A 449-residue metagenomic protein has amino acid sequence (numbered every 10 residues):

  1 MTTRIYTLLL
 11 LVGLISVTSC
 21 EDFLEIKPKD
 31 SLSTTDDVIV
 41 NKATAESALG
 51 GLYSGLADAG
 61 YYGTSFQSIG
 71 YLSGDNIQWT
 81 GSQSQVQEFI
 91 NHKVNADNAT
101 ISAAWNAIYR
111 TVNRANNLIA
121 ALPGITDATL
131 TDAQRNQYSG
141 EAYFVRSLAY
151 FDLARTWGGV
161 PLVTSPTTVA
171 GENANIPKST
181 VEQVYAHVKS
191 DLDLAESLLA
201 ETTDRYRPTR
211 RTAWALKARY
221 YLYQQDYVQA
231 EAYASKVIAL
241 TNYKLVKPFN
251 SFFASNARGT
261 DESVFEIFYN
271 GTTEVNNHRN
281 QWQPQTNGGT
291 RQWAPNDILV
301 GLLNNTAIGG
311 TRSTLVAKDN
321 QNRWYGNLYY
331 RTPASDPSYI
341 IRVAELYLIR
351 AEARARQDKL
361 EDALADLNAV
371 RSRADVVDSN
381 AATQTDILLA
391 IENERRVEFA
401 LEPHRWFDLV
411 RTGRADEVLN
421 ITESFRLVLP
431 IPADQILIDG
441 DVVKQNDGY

Functional and structural regions predicted by a protein language model:
L14-V17, Y150: Bacterial Sec-type N-terminal signal peptides, specifically the leucine/valine-rich hydrophobic h-region
C20-Q67, V94, E417-Y449: Membrane-proximal, proline-rich intrinsically disordered regions
S33-D36, G63-V86, V160-T164, A200-H278 (+1 more regions): Short, surface-exposed recognition loops and adjoining beta-strand edges that mediate ligand/DNA contacts, enriched
E46, S54, S84-W157, L194-T203 (+4 more regions): Conserved, well-structured interaction surfaces
L49, V112-A115, F151, Y185 (+4 more regions): Inward-facing hydrophobic residues that define packing positions of alpha-helical scaffold repeats
I77, S84-V86, E231-V343, Q384 (+5 more regions): Hydrophobic-face positions in mid-chain alpha helices that act as interaction patches
